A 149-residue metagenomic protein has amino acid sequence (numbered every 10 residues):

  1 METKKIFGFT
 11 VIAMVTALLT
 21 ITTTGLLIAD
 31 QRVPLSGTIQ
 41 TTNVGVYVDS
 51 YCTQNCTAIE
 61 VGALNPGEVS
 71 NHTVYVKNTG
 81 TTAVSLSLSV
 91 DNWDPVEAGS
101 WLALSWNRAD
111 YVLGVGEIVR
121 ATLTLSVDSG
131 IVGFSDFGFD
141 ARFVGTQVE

Functional and structural regions predicted by a protein language model:
E2-I59, A63-L64, F137-E149: Short, polar/proline-rich extracytoplasmic segments that appear immediately after membrane translocation
T38-T57, T81-I118: Surface-exposed binding patches on compact interaction domains or structured appendages
T57, H72-V74, L86-L88, A121-L123 (+1 more regions): Hydrophobic residues positioned within well-ordered beta-strands of beta-sheet architectures
G62-V69, G114-I118: Solvent-exposed, conformationally flexible loop/turn segments
A63-N65, R108-D110, V127-S129: Short, well-ordered turn and helix-capping elements at secondary-structure junctions
E68-T73, L104-S105: Generic detector of solvent-exposed, compositionally biased contiguous segments
V76-G80: Asparagine-centered strand-capping/turn motif at beta-strand->loop junctions
V115-E149: C-terminal, structured domain-capping segment
